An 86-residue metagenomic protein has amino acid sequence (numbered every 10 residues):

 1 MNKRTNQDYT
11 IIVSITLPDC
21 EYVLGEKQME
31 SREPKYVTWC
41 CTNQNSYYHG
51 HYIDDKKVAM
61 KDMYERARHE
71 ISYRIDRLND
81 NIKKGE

Functional and structural regions predicted by a protein language model:
M1-T16: Negatively charged, low-complexity tracts enriched in Asp/Glu with abundant Ser/Thr
T5, V37, G85-E86: Residue-level detector of intrinsically disordered/flexible regions characterized by low predicted structural confidence
D8-Y9, P34, D55, R68: Low-complexity, intrinsically disordered short peptide segments enriched in small/polar/basic residues
E21-G50, R66: Short aromatic-glycine-(Arg/Gly/Cys) micro-motifs in beta-strand/loop hairpins
Y52-I71: A short, charged, amphipathic alpha-helix used as a generic interaction element across diverse proteins
A59, K83-E86: Non-Sec secretion/translocation targeting segments of pathogen effectors
H69-K83: Short, mixed-charge low-complexity intrinsically disordered segments
